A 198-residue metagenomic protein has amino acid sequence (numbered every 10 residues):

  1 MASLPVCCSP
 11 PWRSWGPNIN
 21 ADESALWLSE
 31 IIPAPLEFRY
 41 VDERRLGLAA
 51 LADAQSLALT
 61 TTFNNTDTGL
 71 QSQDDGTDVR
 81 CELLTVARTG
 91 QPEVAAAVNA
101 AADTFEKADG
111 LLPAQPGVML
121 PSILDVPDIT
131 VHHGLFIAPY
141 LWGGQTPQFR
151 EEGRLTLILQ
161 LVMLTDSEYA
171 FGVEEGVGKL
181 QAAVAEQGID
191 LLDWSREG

Functional and structural regions predicted by a protein language model:
L4-R80, R88-G198: Acidic, proline/glycine-rich low-complexity IDRs
